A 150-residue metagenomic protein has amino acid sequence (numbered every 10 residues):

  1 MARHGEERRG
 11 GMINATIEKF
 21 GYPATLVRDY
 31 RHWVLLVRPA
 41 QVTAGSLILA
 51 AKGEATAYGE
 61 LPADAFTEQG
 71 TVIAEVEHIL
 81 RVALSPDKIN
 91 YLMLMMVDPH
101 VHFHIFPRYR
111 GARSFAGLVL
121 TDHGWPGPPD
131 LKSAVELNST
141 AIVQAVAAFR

Functional and structural regions predicted by a protein language model:
R8-R150: HIT superfamily nucleotide-processing domains
